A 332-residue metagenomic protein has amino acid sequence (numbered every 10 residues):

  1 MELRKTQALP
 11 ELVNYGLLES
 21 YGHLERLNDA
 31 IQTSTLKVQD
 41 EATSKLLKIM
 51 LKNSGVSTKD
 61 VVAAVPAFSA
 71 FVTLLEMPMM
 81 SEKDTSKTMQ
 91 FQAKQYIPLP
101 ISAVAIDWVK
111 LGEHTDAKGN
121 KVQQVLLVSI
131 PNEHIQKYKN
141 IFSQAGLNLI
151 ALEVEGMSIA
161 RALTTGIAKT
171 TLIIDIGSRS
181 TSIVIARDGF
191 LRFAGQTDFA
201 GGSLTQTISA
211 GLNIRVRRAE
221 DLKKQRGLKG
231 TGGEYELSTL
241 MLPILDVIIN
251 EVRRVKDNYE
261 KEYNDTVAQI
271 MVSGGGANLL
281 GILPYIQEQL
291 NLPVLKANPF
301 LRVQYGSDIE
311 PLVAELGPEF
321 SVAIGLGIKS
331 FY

Functional and structural regions predicted by a protein language model:
M1-Q92, Q136: Non-catalytic, solvent-exposed interaction/assembly segments
M1-Y15, A63, N120-D221: Small-residue (GG/TT-enriched) beta-loop-alpha framework at ligand/catalytic clefts
R26-L36, F71-M80, E113-H114, K121-V125 (+3 more regions): Short hinge/gating elements
L47, V56-F68, F142, L147-A151 (+2 more regions): Short glycine-rich phosphate-binding loop at a beta-alpha junction
A64-T164, P299-Y305, V322: Active-site neighborhood for divalent-cation/phosphate handling
S158, G202, L295-Y332: Glycine-rich phosphate-binding/hydrolytic loop that grips phosphoryl groups
D221-Q269, G276: Adenine-nucleotide phosphate-binding core of ATP-dependent small-molecule kinases
I244, T266-L295, P299-L301: Glycine-rich phosphate-binding loops at beta-strand->alpha-helix junctions
